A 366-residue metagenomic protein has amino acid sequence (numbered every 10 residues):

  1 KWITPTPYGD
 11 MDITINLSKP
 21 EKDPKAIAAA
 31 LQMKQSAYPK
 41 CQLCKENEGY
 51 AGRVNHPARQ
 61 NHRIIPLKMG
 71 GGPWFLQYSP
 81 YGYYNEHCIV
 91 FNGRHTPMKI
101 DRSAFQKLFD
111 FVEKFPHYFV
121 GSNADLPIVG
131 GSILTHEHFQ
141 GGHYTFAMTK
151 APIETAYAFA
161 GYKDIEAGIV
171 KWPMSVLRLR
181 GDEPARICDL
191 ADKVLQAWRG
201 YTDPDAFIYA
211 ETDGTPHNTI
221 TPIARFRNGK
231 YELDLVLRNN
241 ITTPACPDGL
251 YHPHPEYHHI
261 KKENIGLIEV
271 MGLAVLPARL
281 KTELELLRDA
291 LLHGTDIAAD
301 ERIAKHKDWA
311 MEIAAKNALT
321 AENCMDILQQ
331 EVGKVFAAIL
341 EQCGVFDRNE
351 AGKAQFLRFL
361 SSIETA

Functional and structural regions predicted by a protein language model:
K1-V90, R94-P97, P173, C188-A191 (+2 more regions): Active-site microenvironments that recognize anionic phosphate/pyrophosphate groups
G71, P80-Y83, H87-D125: Secondary-structure-rich domain cores
F75, F91, F105, F109-F111 (+10 more regions): Phenylalanine-focused residue identity feature
K99, S103, V112-T135, G141-T202: Catalytic or ion-translocation cores adjacent to nucleophile or general acid/base/metal-coordination motifs in diverse
